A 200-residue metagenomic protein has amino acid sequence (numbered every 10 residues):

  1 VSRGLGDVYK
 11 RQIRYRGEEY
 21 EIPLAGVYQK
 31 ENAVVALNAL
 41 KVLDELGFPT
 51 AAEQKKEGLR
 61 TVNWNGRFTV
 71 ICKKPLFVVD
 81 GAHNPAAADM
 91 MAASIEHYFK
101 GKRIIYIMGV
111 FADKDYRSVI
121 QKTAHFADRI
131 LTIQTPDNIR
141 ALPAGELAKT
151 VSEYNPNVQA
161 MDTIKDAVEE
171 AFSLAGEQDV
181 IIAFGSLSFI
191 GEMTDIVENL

Functional and structural regions predicted by a protein language model:
V1-Y9: Single conserved hydrophobic/aromatic residue that forms the stacking wall/gate of nucleotide- or nucleobase-binding
K10-R11, L76-F77, P85, I120-V180: C-terminal helical cap/extension that packs against the catalytic core of soluble nucleotide-cofactor enzymes
Y15-R129: Nucleotide phosphate-binding/pyrophosphate-handling subdomain across enzymes that bind or process nucleotide phosphates
G47, F99-K100, S152-N155, L200: Short helix-capping segments at alpha-helix termini
S186: Active-site-proximal loop/hinge segments that shape catalytic or ion-binding/gating pockets
F189-G191: Short, active-site-adjacent cap segments at secondary-structure transitions
